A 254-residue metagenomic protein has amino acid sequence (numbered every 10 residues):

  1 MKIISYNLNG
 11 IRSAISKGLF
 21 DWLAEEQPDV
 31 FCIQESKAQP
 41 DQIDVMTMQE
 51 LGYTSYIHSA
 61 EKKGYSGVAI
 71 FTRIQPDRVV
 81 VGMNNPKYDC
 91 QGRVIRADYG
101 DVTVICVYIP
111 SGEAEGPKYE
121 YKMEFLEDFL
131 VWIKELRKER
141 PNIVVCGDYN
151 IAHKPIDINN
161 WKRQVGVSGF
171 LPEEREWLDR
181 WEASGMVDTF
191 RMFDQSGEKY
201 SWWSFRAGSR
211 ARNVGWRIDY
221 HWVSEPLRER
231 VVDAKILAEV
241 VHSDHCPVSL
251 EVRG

Functional and structural regions predicted by a protein language model:
M1-E50, T54, A60, Y65-S66: N-terminal, active-site-proximal structural segment of metallo-dependent hydrolase catalytic domains
M1-N9, D101-E113, C146: Active-site-proximal beta-strand elements of phosphoester/diester hydrolases
Y6-N7, L23-D41, V104, I133-P155 (+4 more regions): Active-site beta-strand/loop signature of hydrolases that rely on acidic residues for catalysis
K37, D44-G112: Structured beta-strand-rich core segments of catalytic domains in phosphoester-bond hydrolases
L51-T54, E127-V214, I218: Metal-dependent phosphoesterases centered on the DNase I-like endonuclease/exonuclease/phosphatase
K63-R78, G197, S209-E229: Conserved beta strand-loop-helix elements of the APE1-like EEP
R73, A97-G100, S224-E225, L250-G254: Active-site beta-strand termini and strand-to-loop segments that position acidic
N84-N85, P110-L126, K162-G166: Surface-exposed cleft-lining segments at the edges of enzyme active sites
